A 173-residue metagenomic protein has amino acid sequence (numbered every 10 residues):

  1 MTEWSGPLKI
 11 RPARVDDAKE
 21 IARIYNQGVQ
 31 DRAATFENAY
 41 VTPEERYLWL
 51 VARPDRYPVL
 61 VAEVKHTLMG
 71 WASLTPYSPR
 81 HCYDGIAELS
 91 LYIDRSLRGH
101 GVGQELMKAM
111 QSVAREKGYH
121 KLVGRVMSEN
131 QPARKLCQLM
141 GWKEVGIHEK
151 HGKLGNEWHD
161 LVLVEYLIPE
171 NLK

Functional and structural regions predicted by a protein language model:
L8, T67-W71, H159: Glycine-rich phosphate/pyrophosphate-binding loop shared by adenosine-nucleotide-utilizing enzymes
K9-I21: A short beta-loop-alpha structural element at the N-terminal edge of CoA-dependent acyl/N-acetyltransferase catalytic
A18, A22-W49: Conserved GNAT-fold acetyl-CoA-binding loop/helix
A39-S96, M107, V113, L167-N171: Acetyl-CoA-dependent GNAT
P76, H81, V123-M127, K143-D160 (+1 more regions): Conserved catalytic-core motifs of GNAT/GCN5-like acyltransferases
R98, G124-R134: Conserved beta-strand-loop-alpha-helix junction that forms the acyl-donor binding cleft
G99-S112, R134-L139: Conserved acetyl-CoA-binding loop-helix of GNAT-fold acetyltransferases
A114-V126: Conserved GNAT acetyl-CoA-binding A-motif
